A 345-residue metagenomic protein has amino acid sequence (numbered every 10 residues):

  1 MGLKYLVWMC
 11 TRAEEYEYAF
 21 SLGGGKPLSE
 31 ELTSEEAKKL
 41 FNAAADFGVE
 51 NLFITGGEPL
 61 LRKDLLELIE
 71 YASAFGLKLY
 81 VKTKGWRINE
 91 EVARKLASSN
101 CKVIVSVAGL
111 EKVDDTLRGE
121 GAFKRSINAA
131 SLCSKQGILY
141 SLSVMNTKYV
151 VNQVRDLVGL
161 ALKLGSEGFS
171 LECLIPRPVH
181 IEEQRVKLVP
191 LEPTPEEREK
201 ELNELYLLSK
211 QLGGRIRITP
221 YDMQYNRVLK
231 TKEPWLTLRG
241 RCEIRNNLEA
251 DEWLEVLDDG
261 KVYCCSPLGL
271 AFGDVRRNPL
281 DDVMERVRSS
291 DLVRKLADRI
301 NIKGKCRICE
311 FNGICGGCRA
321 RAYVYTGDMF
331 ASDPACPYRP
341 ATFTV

Functional and structural regions predicted by a protein language model:
M1-S99: Conserved alpha-helical substructure of the radical SAM core
G2, E17, G48-V49, S99-N100 (+4 more regions): Short loop/turn motifs at secondary-structure junctions
V7, F53, Y80, I104 (+2 more regions): A structural signal for isolated positions on well-ordered beta-strands in alpha/beta enzyme cores
L32, K63, G121, Y149-N152 (+1 more regions): Residue-level signal for the nucleotide or nucleotide-sugar donor/cofactor binding architecture
G57, A108, L174, I314 (+1 more regions): Flexible loop residues that form catalytic and substrate-binding hotspots at small-molecule/glycan-binding clefts
S99, S106, K112-D259, Y263-N278: Radical SAM enzyme [4Fe-4S]-AdoMet core and its adjacent flexible, acidic and glycine-rich loops/tails across
D222-F343: Accessory C-terminal segments flanking Radical SAM cores
